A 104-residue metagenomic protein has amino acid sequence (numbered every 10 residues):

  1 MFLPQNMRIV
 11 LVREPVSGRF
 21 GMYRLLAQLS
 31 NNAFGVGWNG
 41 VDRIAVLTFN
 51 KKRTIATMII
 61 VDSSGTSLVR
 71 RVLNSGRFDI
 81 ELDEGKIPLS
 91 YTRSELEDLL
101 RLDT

Functional and structural regions predicted by a protein language model:
M1-T104: Polybasic/polar functional segments that serve as interface/processing modules
